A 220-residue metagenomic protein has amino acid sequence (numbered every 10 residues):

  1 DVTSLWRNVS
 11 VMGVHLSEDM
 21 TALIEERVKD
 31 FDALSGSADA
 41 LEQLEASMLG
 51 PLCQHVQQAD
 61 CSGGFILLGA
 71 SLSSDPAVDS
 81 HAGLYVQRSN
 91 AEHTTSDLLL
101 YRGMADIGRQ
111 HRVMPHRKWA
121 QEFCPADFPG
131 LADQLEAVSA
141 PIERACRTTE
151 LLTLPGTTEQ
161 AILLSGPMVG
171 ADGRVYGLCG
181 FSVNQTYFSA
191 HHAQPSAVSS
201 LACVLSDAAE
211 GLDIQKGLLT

Functional and structural regions predicted by a protein language model:
T3-V138: Extracytoplasmic/periplasmic sensory segments of membrane signal-transduction proteins
M12, M168, Q185: Hydrophobic pocket-lining residues within nucleotide cofactor-binding pockets
S62, L163-L164, S200-L201: Short loop/turn microsegments at loop-to-beta-strand junctions
F65, C179-G180, C203-L205: Structural recognition of the beta-strand scaffold that forms the well-ordered cores of secreted hydrolase catalytic
L68, L154, G170, S206-D207: Acidic surface patches and DE-rich sequence motifs
S71-S73, L154, V183-Y187: Solvent-exposed loop/turn segments at secondary-structure junctions within structured extracellular/periplasmic domains
L100-S182: Extracytoplasmic/periplasmic ligand-binding sensor regions of membrane-associated signaling proteins
Q185-T220: Intrinsic low-complexity, intrinsically disordered coil/linker regions enriched in small/polar and charged residues
